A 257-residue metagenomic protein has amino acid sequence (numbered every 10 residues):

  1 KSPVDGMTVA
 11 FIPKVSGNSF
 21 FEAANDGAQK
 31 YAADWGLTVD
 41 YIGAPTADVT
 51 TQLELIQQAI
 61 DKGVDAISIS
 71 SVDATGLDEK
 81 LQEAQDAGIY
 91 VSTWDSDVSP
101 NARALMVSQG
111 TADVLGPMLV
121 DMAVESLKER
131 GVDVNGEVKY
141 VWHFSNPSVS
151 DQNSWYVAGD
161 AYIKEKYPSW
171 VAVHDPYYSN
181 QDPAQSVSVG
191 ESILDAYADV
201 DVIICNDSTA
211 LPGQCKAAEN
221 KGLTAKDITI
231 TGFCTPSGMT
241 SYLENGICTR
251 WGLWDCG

Functional and structural regions predicted by a protein language model:
K1-G257: A residue-level marker of the well-folded mature domains of exported/periplasmic proteins
